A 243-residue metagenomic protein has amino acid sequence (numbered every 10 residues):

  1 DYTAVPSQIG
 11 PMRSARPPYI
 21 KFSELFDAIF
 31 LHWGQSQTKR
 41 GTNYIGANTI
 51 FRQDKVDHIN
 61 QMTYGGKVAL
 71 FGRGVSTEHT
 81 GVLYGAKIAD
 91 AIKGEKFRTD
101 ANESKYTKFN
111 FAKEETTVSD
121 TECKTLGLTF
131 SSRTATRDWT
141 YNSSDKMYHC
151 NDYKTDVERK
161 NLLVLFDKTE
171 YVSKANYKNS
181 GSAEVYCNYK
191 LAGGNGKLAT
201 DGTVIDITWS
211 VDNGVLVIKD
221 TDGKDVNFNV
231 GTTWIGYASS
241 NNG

Functional and structural regions predicted by a protein language model:
D1-G243: A surface/extracellular/periplasmic glyco- and lipid-processing/surface-interacting theme
